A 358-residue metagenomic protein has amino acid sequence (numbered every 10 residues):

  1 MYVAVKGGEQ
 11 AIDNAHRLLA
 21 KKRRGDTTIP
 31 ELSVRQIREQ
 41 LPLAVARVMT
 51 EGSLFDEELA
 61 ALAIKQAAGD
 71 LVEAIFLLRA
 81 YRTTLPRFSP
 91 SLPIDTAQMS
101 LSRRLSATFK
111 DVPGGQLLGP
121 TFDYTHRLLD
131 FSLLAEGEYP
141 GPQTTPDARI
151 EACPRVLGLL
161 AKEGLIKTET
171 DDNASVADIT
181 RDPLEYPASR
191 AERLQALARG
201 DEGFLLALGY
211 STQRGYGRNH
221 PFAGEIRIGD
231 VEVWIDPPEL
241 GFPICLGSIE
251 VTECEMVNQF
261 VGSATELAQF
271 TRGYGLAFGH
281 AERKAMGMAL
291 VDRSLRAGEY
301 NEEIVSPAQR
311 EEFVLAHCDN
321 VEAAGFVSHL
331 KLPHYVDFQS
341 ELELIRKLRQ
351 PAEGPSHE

Functional and structural regions predicted by a protein language model:
M1-G224, F242-I244, A352-E358: Short, amphipathic alpha-helical interaction segments embedded in low-complexity terminal/linker regions of eukaryotic
Q143-E358: Acidic, serine/proline-rich low-complexity intrinsically disordered regions
